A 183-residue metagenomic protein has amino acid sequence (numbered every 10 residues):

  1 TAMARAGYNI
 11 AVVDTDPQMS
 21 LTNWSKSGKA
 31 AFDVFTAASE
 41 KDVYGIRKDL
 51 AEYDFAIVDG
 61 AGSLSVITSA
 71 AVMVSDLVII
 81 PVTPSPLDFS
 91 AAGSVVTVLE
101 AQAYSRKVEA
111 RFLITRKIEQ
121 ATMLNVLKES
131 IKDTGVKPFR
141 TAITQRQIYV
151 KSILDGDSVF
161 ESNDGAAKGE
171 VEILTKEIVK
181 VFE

Functional and structural regions predicted by a protein language model:
T1-S69, I153-E161: P-loop/Walker-type NTP enzyme "switch/lid" segment
V12, V58, I80, F112-I114: Structural beta-sheet core signal
S65-S85: Inter-motif core of Ras-like GTPase G domains
A92-K107: Conserved C-terminal guanine-recognition region of P-loop GTPase G domains, centered on the G4
I118-Q120, K128-D157: Beta-strand-loop-alpha "switch" segments that mediate conformational coupling across diverse proteins
Y149-E172: Inter-lobe coupling/hinge region of RecA-like P-loop helicase motors
I178-E183: Short, hydrophobic alpha-helical segments
